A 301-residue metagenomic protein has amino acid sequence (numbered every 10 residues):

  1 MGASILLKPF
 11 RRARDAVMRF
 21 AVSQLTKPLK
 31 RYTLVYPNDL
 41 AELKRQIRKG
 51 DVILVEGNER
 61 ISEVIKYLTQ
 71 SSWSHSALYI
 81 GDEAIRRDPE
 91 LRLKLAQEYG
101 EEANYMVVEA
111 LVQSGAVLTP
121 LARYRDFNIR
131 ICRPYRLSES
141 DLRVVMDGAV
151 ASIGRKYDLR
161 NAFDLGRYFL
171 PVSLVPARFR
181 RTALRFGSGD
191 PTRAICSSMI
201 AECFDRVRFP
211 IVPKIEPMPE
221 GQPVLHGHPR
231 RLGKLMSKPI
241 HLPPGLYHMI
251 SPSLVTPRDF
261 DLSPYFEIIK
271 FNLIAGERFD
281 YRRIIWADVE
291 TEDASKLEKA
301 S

Functional and structural regions predicted by a protein language model:
M1-S301: Cysteine-nucleophile amide-bond enzymes
